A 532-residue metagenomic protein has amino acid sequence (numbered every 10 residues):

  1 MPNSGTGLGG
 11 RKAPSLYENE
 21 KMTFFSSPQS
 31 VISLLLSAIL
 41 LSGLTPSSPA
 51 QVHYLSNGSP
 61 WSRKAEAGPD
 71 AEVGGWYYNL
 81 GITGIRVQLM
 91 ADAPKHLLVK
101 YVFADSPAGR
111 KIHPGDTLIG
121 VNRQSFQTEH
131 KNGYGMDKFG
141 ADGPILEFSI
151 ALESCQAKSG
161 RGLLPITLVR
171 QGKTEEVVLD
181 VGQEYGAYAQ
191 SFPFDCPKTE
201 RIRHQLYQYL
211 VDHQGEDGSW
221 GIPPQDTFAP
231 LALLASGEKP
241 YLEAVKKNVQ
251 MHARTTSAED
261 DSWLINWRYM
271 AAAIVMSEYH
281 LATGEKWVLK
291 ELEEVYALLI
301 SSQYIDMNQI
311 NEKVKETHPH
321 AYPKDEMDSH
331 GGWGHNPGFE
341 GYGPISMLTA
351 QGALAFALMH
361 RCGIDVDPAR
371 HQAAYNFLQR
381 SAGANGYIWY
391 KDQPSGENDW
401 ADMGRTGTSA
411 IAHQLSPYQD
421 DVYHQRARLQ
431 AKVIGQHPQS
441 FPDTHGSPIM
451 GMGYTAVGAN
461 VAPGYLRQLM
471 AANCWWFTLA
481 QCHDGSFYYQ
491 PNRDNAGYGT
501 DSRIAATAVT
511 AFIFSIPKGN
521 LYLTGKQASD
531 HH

Functional and structural regions predicted by a protein language model:
Q51-Y101, V178-D180, Y185-A187: PDZ/PDZ-like peptide-tail recognition elements
Y54-K64, G162-Y209: C-terminal, low-ordered peptide segments at domain boundaries
L80-E129: PDZ/PDZ-like domain segments forming the peptide/carboxylate-binding groove, activating on the N-terminal beta-strands
G120-T167: PDZ domains, with a preference for the canonical peptide-binding region formed by the helix
Y188-C196, T227-P240, A271-E285, Q351-D365 (+3 more regions): Well-ordered alpha-helical scaffold segments within catalytic/enzyme domains
I202-G218, E243-D260, K290-K313, T317-S329 (+4 more regions): Long, well-ordered core segments of solenoidal/helical folds
K315, P323-G453, V461-G464, Q468: Extended ligand-binding clefts on enzyme/binding-domain cores
R426-L429, G458-V461, Y465-H532: Terminal, non-catalytic domain-edge segments
